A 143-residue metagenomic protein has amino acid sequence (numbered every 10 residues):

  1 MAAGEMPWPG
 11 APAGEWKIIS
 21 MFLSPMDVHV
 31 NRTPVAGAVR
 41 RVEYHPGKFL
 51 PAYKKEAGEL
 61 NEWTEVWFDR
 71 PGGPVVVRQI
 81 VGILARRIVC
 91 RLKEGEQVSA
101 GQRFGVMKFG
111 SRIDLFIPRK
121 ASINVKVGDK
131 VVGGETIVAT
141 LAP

Functional and structural regions predicted by a protein language model:
M1-P143: Contiguous, well-folded functional domains in the mature portion of proteins
